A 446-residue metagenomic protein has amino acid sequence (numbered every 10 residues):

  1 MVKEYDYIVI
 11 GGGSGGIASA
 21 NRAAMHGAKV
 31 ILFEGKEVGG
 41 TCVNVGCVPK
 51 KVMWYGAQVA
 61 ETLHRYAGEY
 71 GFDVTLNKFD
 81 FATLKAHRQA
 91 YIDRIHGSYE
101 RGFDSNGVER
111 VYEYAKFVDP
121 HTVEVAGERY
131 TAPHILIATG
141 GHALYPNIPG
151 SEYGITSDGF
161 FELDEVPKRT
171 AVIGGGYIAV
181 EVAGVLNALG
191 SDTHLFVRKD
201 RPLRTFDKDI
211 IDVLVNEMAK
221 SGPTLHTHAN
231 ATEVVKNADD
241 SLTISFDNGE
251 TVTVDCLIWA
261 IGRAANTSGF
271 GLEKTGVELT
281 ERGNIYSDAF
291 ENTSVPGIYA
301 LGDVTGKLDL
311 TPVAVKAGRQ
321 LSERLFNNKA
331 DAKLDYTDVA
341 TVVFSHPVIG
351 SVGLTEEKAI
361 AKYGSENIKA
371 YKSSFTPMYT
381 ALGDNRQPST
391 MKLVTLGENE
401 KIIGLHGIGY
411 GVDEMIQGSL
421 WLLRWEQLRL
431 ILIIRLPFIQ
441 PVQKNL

Functional and structural regions predicted by a protein language model:
V2-G13, V166-I173: Beta1/beta-strand and adjacent pyrophosphate-binding region of the FAD-binding site in flavoprotein oxidoreductases
V2-Y5, N21-A28, F33-V166, K199-L203 (+5 more regions): Glycine-rich flavin
I8-A18, R22-K36, T41, V48 (+4 more regions): Flexible, glycine-rich terminal cap/loop adjacent to redox cofactors in electron-transfer oxidoreductases
I8-I10, A115, Y130-G140, V172-I173 (+3 more regions): Short hydrophobic core segments
G16, G176-A179, A314: Catalytic nucleophile loop
C47, I137-D192, T224-L225, E273-T275 (+2 more regions): Glycine-rich dinucleotide-binding loop and its adjacent helix/turn
Y112, K116-E124, L189-A289, K329 (+1 more regions): A Rossmann-like FAD-binding core segment of flavoenzymes
E152-K168, T251-N328: FAD-site-proximal beta/loop scaffold in flavoenzymes
